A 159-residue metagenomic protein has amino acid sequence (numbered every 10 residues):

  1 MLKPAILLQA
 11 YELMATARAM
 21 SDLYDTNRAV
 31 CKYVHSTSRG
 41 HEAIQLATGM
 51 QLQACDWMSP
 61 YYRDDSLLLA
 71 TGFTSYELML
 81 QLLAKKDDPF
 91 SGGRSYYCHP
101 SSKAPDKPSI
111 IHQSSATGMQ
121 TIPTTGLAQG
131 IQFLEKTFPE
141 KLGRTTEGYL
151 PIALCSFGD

Functional and structural regions predicted by a protein language model:
L2-M14: Positively charged, low-complexity intrinsically disordered leader regions
I6-Q9, A19, A43: Generic recognition of stable, solvent-exposed alpha-helical segments in well-folded globular domains
E12-T26: N-terminal glycine-rich anion-binding loops that anchor highly charged ligand groups
D22, T26-G158: Cofactor-binding active-site loop characterized by glycine-rich and histidine/acidic residues
